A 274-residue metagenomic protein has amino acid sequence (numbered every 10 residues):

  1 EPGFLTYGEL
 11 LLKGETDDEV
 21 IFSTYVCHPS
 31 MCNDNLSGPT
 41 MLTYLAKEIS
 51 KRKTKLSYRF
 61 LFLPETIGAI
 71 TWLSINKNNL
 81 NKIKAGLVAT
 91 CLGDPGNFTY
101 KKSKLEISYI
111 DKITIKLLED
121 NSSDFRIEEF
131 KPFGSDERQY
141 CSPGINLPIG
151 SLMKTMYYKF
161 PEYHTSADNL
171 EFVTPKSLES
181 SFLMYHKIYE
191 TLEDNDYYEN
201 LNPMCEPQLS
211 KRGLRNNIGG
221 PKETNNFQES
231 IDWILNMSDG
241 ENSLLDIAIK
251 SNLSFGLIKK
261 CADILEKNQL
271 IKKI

Functional and structural regions predicted by a protein language model:
G3-E9, V20-I21, V26-K112, L117 (+1 more regions): Acidic/histidine-rich catalytic neighborhood of metal-dependent amide-processing enzymes
E9-K13, K272: Short, well-ordered beta-strand micro-motif
G14-E19: Proline/glycine-enriched tight loop/beta-turn segments at coil->beta junctions that connect or precede beta-strands
T24, F62, C91, E129-F130 (+6 more regions): Active-site proximal loops enriched in glycine and acidic residues that flank catalytic Cys/His/Asp and coordinate
L36-Y44, S180-M184, D246: Short amphipathic alpha-helical face segments that pack within enzyme cores and frequently flank/anchor catalytic
K102-I231: Active-site-adjacent substrate-binding region of metalloamidase/peptidase-like peptide-processing proteins
N226-I274: Long, charge-rich, low-complexity alpha-helical segments
